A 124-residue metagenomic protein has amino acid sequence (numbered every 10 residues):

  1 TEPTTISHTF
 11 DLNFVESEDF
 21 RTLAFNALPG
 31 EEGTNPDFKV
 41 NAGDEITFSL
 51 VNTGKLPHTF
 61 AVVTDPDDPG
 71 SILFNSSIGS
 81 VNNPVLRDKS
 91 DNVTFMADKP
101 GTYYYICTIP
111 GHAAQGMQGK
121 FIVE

Functional and structural regions predicted by a protein language model:
T5-E45: N-terminal edge beta-strand
I6-H8, N83-E124: Extracellular/periplasmic metallocenter environments
E31-N35, S77-V81, K89-N92: Short structured motifs
G43, V51-K55, P100: Short solvent-exposed strand-capping/beta-turn motif centered on an Asx-Ser/Thr pair
E45-I46, Y103: A short tyrosine-centered beta-strand micro-motif
F48-L50, I72: Aromatic/hydrophobic beta-strand junction motif of beta-rich domains
T59-V63: Beta-strand signatures of extracellular beta-sandwich domains
P66-N75: Short aromatic-acidic-glycine turn motif
